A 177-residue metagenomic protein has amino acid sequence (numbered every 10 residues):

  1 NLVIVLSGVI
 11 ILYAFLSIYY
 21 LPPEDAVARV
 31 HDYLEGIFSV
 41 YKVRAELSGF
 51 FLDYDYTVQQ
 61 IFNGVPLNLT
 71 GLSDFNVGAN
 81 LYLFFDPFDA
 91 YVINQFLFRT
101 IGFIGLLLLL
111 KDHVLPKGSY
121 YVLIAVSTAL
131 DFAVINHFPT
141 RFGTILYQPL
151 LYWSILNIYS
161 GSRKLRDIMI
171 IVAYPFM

Functional and structural regions predicted by a protein language model:
N1-L6, P116-S119, R163-L165: N-terminal membrane topogenic signal
I4, V92-F96, S119-V126: Alpha-helical transmembrane segments of integral membrane proteins
G8, A79, N157: Charged/polar, solvent-exposed surface patches and flexible loops
I11-L106, D131, F142-T144: Membrane-interface coil-to-helix junctions
F103-L109, S119-Y159, K164-M177: Membrane-embedded helix bundles of polyisoprenyl
